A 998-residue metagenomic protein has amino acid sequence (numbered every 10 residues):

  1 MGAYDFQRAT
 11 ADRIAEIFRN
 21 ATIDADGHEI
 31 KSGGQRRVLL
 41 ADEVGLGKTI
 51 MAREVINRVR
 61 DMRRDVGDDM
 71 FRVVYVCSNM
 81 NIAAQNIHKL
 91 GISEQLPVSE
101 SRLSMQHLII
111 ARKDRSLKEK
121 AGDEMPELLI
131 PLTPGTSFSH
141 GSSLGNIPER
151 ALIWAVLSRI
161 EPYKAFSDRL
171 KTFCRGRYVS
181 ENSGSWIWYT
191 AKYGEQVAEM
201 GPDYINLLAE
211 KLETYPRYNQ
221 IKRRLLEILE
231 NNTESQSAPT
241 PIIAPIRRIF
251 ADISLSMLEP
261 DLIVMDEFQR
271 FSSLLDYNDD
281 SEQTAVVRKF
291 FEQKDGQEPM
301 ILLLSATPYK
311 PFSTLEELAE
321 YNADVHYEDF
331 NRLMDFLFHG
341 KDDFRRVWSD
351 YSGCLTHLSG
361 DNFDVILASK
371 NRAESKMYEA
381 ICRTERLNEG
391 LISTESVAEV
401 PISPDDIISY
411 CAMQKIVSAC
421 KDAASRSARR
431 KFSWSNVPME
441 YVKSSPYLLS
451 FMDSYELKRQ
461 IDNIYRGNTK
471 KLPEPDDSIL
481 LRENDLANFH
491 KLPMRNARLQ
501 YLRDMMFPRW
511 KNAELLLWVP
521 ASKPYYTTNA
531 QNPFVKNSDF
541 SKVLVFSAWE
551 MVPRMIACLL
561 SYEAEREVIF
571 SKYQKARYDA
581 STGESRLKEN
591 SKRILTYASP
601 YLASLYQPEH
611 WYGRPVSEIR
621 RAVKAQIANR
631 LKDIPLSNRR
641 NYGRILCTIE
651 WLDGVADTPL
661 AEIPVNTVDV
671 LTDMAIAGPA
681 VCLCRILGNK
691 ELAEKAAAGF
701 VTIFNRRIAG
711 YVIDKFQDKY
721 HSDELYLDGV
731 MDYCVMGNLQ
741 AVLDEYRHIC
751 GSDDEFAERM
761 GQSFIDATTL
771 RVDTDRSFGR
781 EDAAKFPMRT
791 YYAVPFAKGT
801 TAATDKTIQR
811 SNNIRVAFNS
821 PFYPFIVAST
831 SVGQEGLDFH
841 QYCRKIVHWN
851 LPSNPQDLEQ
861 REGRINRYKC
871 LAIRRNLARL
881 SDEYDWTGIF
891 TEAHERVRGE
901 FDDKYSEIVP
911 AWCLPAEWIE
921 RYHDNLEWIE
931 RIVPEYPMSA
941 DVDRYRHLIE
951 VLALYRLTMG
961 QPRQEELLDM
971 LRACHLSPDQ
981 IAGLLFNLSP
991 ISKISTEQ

Functional and structural regions predicted by a protein language model:
M1-G34, I50, E54-V827, S831-Q998: Helicase-associated low-complexity regulatory tails and linkers flanking the ATPase motor
R37: Walker A (P-loop) ATP-phosphate-binding motif of ABC ATPase nucleotide-binding domains
L40: Hydrophobic anchor at the beta1->P-loop junction of P-loop NTPases
G45-K48: Conserved glycine(s) of the Walker
